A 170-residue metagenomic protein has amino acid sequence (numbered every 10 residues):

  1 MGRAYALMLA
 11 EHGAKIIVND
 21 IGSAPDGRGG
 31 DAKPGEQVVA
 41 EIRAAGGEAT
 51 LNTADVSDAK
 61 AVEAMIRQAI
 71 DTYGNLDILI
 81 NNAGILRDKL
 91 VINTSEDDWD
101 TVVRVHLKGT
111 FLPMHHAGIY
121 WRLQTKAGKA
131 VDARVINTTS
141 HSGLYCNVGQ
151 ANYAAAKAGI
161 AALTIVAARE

Functional and structural regions predicted by a protein language model:
M1-I17: Canonical Rossmann dinucleotide-binding motif of NAD(H)/NADP(H)-dependent dehydrogenases/reductases, specifically
E36, T53-R67, E96: The beta1-alpha1 cofactor-binding region of Rossmann-like NAD(H)/NADP(H)-dependent oxidoreductases
I42, L90-V91, D98-D100: Substrate-binding pocket helix/loop in short-chain dehydrogenase/reductase
A45-E48, Q68-N81, R87, A130: A glycine-rich helix->loop->beta "capping" turn within Rossmann-like NAD(P)(H)-dependent oxidoreductase domains
M114, A156: Active-site helix of classical SDR
I119, R169-E170: Alpha-helical segment proximal to the catalytic Tyr-Lys
S140: Residue(s) in the substrate-gating loop at a strand-loop-helix junction that position the organic substrate next
